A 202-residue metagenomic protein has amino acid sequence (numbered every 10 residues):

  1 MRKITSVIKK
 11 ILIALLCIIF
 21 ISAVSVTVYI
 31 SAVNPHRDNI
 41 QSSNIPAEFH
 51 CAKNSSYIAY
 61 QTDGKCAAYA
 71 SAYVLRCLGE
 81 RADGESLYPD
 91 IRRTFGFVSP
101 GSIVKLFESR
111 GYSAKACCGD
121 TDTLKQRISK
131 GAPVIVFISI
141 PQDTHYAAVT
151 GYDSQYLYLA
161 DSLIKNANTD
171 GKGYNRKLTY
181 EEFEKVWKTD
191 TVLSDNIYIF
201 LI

Functional and structural regions predicted by a protein language model:
R2-R93, I140, D153, L201-I202: Active-site-adjacent structural segments surrounding the nucleophilic cysteine of cysteine proteases and isopeptidases
K9-I13, S25, F95, S129-P133 (+1 more regions): Noncatalytic regulatory segments and standalone regulatory/sensor domains
S71, L75-E80, R92, G96 (+5 more regions): Sec-exported extracytoplasmic/periplasmic mature domains
Y88, F97-K130, V134, I138: Mid-length scaffold segments of soluble, non-membrane domains
S139-P141, D161-S162: Short secondary-structure boundary segments
Q142-A147: Short, surface-exposed coil-to-beta transition loops
